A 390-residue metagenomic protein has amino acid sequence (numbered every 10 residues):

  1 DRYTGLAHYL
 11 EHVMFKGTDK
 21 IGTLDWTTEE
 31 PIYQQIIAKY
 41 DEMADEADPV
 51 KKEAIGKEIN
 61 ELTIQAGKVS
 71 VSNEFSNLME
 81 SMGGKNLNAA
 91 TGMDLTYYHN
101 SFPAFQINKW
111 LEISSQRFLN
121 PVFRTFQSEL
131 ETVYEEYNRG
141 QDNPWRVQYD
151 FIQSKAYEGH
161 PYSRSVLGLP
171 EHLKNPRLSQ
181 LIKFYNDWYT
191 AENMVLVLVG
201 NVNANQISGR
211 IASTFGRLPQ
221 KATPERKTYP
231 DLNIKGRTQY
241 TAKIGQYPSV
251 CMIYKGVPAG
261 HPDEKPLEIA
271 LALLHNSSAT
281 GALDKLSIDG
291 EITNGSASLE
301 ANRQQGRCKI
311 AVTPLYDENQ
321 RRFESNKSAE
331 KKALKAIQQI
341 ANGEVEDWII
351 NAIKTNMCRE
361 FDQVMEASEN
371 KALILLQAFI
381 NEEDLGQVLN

Functional and structural regions predicted by a protein language model:
D1-Y9, K16, K20-Q116, V147-E171 (+3 more regions): M16 family metallopeptidases and their MPP-like homologs
L87, I182-D187, G236-A242, L299: Short, surface-exposed beta-strand/loop micro-motifs that present aromatic residues
M93-Y97, Q127-R139: Short, glycine/charge-rich beta-strand/loop segments that flank catalytic centers and engage negatively charged groups
R117, P121-T125, N138-Q141, E158-V166 (+1 more regions): An aromatic/glycine/proline-enriched structural segment found at the starts of mature extracellular/organellar domains
F123, L130-E131, W145, Y149-D150 (+1 more regions): Non-catalytic, conformational "gating/processing" segments within enzyme and secreted inhibitor domains
V133, P262-A270, S287: PPIase-associated folding chaperone regions across multiple families
L173-R177: Short, charged, amphipathic alpha-helices and their helix-cap/turn boundaries
A204-S208, P262, N319-R321: Extracytoplasmic/secreted cell-surface and envelope-processing proteins
